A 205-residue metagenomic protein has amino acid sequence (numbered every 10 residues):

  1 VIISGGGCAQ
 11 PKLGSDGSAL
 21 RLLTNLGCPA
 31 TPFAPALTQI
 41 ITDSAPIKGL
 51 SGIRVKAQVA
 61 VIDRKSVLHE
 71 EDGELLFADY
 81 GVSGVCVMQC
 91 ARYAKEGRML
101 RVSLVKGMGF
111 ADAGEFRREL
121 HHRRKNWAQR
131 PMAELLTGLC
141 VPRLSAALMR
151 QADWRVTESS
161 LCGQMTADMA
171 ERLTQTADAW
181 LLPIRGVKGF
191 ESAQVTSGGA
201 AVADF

Functional and structural regions predicted by a protein language model:
V1-K12, L22-T24, E74-Y80: Short hydrophobic core segments
I3, A30-F33, G186-G189: General beta-strand structural signal in soluble alpha/beta enzymes
C8-Q10, G84, A94, D204: Glycine-rich nucleotide phosphate-binding loop and flanking beta-alpha elements of Rossmann-like dinucleotide-binding
L13-S15, M88: A short secondary-structure junction signal
A19-A30: Gly/Ser/Thr-rich active-site loops/lids in small-molecule metabolic enzymes that frequently grip phosphoryl groups
C28-P32, T38-A167: An anion/pyrophosphate-binding glycine-rich loop and adjacent beta-alpha core in soluble alpha-beta enzymes
A147-F205: A glycine-rich dinucleotide-binding beta-alpha-beta segment and adjacent secondary-structure elements that constitute
